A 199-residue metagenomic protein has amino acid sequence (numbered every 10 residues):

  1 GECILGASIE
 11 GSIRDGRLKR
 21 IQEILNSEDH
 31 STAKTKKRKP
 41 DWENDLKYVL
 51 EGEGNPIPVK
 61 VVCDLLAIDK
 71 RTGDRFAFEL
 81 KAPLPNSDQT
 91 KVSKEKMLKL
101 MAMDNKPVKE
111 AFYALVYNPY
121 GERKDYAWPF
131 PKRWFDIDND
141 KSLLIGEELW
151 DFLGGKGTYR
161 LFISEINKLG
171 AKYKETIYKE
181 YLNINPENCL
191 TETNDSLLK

Functional and structural regions predicted by a protein language model:
G1-I57: A short acidic/basic microdomain associated with nuclease active sites
K47-G54, L80-D88: Surface-exposed cleft-lining segments at the edges of enzyme active sites
Y48-E51, V59-L65, V92-K99: Active-site glycine-rich loop that binds ribose-phosphate moieties when present
C63-A67, R71-L84: Conserved catalytic cores of phosphodiester-cleaving nucleases, focusing on short active-site segments
F76, E110-Y113: A structural signal for isolated positions on well-ordered beta-strands in alpha/beta enzyme cores
F76, L84-K96, E122-K124: Active-site-adjacent loop/helix micro-motif of nuclease/hydrolase catalytic cores
A102-V108: Arginine/glycine-rich "motif VI" loop of SF2 helicases in the C-terminal RecA-like domain
F112-K199: Domain-level recognition of nuclease-like catalytic cores that cleave nucleotide substrates
